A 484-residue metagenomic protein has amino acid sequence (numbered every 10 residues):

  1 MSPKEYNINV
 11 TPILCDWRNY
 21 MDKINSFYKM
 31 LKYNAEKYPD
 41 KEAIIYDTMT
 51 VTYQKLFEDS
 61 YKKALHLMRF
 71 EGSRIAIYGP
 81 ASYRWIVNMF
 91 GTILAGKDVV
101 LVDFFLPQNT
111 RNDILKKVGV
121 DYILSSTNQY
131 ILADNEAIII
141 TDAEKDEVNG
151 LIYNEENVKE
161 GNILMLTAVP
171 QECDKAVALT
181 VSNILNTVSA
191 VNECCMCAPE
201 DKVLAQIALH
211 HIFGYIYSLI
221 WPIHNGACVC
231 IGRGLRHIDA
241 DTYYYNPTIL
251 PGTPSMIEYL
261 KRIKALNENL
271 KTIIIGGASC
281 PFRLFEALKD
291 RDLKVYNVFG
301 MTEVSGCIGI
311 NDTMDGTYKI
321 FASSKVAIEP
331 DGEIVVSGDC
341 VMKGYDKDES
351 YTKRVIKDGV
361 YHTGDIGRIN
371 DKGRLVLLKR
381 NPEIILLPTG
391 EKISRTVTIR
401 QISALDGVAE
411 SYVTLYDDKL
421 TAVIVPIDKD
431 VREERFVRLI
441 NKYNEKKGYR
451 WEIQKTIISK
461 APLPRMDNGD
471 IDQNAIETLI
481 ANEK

Functional and structural regions predicted by a protein language model:
K41, Q54-I77, L106-Q108, N112 (+1 more regions): ANL superfamily AMP-binding
M49, L65-F105, Q206: Conserved AMP-binding/adenylate-forming
T52-Y53, G161-S189: Conserved AMP-binding A3 loop
L185-K202, L209-K264: Conserved AMP-binding/adenylation subdomain of ANL enzymes
P247-G252, L260-M314: Gly/Ser/Thr-rich phosphate-binding loop
K294, K319-I320, E329-V355, R374 (+2 more regions): Conserved ATP/PPi-binding loop(s) of AMP-dependent carboxylate-activating enzymes
G338, G344, I366-Y449: AMP-binding/adenylate-forming catalytic core of the ANL superfamily
I385, E410-T421, K442-K484: Conserved C-terminal "lid"/linker of ANL adenylate-forming enzymes
